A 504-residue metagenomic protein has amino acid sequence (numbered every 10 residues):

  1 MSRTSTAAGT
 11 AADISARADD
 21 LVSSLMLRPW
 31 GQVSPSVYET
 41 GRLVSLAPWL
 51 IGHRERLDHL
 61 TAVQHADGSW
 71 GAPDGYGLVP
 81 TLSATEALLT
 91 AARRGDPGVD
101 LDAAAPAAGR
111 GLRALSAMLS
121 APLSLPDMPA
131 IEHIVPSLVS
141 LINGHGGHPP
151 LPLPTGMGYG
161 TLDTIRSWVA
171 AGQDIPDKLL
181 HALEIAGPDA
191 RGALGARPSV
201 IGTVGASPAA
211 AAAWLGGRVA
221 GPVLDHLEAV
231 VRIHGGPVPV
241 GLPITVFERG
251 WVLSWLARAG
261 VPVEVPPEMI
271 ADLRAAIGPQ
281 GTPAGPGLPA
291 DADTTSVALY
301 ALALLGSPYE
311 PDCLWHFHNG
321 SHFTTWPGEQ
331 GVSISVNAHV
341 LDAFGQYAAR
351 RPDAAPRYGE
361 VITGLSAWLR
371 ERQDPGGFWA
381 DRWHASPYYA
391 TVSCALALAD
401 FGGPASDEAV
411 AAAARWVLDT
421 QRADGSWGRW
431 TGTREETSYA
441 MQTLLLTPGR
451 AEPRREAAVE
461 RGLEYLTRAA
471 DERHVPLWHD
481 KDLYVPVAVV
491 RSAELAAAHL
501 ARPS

Functional and structural regions predicted by a protein language model:
S2-A12, P29-E55, A72-V99, G109 (+8 more regions): An alpha-helical repeat/solenoid feature that recognizes helix-turn-helix modules
I14-D19, G187, L314-F317: Helix-turn-helix repeat elements of alpha-solenoid scaffolds
D20-L27, E184-P198: Repeat-mediated protein-protein interaction surfaces in helical alpha-solenoids
L21-V22, L60, G111, L115 (+6 more regions): Buried hydrophobic core positions in alpha-solenoid tandem helical repeats
V63-Q64, A121: Short, small/polar-rich motifs associated with maturation and membrane association, primarily at protein termini
H65-W70: Nucleic acid-processing catalytic cores of prokaryotic defense/repair systems
